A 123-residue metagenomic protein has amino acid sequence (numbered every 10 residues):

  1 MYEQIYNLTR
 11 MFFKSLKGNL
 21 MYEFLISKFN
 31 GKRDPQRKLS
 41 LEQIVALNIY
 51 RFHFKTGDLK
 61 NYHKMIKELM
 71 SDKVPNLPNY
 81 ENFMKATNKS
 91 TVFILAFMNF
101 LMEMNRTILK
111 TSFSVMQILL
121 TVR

Functional and structural regions predicted by a protein language model:
M1-R123: Short alpha-helical elements
